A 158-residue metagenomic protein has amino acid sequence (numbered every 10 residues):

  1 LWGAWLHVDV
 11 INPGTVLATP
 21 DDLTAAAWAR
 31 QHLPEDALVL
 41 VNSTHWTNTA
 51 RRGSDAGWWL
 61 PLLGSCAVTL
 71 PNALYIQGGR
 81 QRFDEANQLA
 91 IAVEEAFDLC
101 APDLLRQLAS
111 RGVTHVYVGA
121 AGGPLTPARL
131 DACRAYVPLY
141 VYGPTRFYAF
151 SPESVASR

Functional and structural regions predicted by a protein language model:
L1-R158: Extracytoplasmic
